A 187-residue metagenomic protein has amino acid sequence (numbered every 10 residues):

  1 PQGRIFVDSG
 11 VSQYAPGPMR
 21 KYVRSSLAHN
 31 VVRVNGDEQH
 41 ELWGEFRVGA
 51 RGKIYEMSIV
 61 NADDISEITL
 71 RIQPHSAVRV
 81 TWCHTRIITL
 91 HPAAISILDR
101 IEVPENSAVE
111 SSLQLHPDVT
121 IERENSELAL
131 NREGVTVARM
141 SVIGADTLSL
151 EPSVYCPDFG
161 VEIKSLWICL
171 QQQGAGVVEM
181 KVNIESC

Functional and structural regions predicted by a protein language model:
F6-G10: Beta-strand scaffold of nucleotide-dependent catalytic cores
V11-C187: CBM-like, beta-strand-rich accessory domains located in the C-terminal region of large, secreted polysaccharide-active
